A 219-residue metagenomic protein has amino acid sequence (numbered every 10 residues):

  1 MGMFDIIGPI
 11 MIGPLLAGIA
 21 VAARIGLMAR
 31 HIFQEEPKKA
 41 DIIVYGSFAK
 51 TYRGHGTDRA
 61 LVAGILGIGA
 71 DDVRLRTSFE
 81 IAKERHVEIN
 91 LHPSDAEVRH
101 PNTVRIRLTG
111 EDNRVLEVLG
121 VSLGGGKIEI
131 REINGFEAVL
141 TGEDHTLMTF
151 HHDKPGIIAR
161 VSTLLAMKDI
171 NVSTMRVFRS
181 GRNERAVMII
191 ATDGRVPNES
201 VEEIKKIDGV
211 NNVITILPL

Functional and structural regions predicted by a protein language model:
M1-I10, A40-I42: Short, hydrophobic/aliphatic alpha-helical segments
D5-I6, R24-I32, A60, G64 (+5 more regions): Alpha-helical scaffold segments in soluble metabolic enzymes
P9-G26: Conserved phosphate/anionic-ligand binding catalytic regions in large, soluble enzymes, centered on
F33-D41: Non-transmembrane, aqueous-exposed alpha-helical and coiled segments at domain scale
D41, Y45-E84: A structural-propensity feature for long, helix-poor, extended segments
T51-T57, P101, I189-A191: Short glycine/threonine-rich loop-to-helix capping motif typified by GTGT followed within a few residues by an Asp-Pro
I68-L116: Contiguous domain-boundary segments centered on the initiation and propagation of an alpha-helix
T77, I89-S94, V118-L219: A conserved regulatory-domain signal marking ACT and ACT-like small-molecule sensing domains and adjacent regulatory
